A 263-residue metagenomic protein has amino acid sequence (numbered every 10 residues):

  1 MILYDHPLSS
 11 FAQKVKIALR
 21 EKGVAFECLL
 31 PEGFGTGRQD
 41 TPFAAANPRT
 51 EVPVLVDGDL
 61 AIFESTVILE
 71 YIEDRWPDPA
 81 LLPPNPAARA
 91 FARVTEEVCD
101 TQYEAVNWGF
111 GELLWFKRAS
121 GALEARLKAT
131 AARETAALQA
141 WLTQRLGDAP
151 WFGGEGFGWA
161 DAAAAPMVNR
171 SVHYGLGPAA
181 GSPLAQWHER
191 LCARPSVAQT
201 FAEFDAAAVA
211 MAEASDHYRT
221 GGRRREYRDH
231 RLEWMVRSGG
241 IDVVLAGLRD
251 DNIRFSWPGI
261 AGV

Functional and structural regions predicted by a protein language model:
M1-A129, R133, T143, D229-V263: GST-like domain detector, emphasizing the conserved glutathione-binding G-site in the N-terminal thioredoxin-like
F26, A45-V52, V172, T200-F204 (+1 more regions): Short, structured secondary-structure boundary patches
D40, G158, F201, A210 (+1 more regions): Alpha-helix initiation/capping motif
R75, T95, Y174, E203-F204: Residue-level signal for well-ordered alpha-helical positions
C99-A202, F255-V263: GST-like fold's C-terminal all-alpha helical module
A206-D242: Long, charge-rich low-complexity segments
